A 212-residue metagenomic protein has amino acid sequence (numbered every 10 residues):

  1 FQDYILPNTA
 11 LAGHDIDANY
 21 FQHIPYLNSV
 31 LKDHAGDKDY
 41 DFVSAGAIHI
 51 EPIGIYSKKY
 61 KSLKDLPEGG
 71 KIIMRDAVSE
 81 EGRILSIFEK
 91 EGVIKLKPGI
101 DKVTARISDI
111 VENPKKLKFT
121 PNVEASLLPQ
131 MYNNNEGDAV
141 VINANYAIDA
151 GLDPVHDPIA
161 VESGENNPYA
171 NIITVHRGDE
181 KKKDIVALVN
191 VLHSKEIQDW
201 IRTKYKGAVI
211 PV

Functional and structural regions predicted by a protein language model:
F1-T9, I100-Q130: Short helix-initiation/N-cap motifs at beta->coil->alpha
D3-Y4, H14, A18-L31, V123-A125 (+2 more regions): Beta->alpha turn/N-cap motifs
L6, A10, D15, P25 (+6 more regions): Extracytoplasmic/secreted proteins, especially bacterial periplasmic and envelope-associated proteins
G13, F21, D39-Y40, I48-P52 (+4 more regions): Extracytoplasmic
D17-P52, Y60-S62: Acidic, polar ligand-binding/catalytic clefts
D41-I94, Q198: A conserved helix-loop-strand patch within extracytoplasmic ligand-binding domains of the periplasmic binding
S44-S57, I148-L192, P211-V212: Periplasmic-binding protein-like
R75-T104, V189-V212: Ligand-binding clefts/hinges and TM-proximal coupling segments of bilobed small-molecule sensing domains
